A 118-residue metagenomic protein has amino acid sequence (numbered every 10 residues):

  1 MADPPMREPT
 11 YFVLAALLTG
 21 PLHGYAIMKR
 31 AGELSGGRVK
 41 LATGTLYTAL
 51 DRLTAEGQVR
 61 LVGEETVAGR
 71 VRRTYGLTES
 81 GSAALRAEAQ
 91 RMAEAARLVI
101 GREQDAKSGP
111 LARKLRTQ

Functional and structural regions predicted by a protein language model:
A2-T45: N-terminal helix-turn-helix DNA-binding core of bacterial DNA-binding proteins
G24-Y25, R38, E65-V67, R72-T74: A short, glycine- and basic residue-enriched loop/turn that sits immediately adjacent to a domain's principal
L46-L53: Basic amphipathic alpha-helical segments that dock to polyanions
G57: Glycine-centered, phosphate/nucleic-acid-interacting loop/turn motifs that mediate DNA/RNA or nucleotide
L61: Short beta-strand "wing" residues that participate in macromolecule-binding interfaces
V67-A89: Basic, amphipathic "hinge/linker" alpha-helix immediately C-terminal to the N-terminal HTH DNA-binding motif
A83-Q118: Amphipathic alpha-helical dimerization/coiled-coil segments that flank or bridge DNA-binding/regulatory modules
